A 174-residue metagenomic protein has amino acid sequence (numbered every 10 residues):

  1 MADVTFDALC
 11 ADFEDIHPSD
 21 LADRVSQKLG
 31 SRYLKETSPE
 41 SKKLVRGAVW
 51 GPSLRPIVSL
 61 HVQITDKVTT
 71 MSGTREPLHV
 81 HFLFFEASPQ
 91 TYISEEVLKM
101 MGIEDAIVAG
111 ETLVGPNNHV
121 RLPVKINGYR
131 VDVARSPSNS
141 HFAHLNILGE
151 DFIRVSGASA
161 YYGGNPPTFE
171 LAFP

Functional and structural regions predicted by a protein language model:
M1-P174: Pepsin/retropepsin-fold aspartyl endopeptidases
